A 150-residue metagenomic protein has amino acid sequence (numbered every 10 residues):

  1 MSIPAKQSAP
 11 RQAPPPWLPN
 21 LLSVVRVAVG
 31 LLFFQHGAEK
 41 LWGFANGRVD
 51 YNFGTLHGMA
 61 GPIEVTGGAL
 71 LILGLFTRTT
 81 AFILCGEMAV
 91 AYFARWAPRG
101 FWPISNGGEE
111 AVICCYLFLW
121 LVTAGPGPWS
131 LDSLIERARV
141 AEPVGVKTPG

Functional and structural regions predicted by a protein language model:
M1-A38, W42, L56-P62, T66 (+1 more regions): Extended, low-polarity transmembrane helix blocks
G47-G58: Perimembrane loop-to-helix junctions flanking transmembrane segments
